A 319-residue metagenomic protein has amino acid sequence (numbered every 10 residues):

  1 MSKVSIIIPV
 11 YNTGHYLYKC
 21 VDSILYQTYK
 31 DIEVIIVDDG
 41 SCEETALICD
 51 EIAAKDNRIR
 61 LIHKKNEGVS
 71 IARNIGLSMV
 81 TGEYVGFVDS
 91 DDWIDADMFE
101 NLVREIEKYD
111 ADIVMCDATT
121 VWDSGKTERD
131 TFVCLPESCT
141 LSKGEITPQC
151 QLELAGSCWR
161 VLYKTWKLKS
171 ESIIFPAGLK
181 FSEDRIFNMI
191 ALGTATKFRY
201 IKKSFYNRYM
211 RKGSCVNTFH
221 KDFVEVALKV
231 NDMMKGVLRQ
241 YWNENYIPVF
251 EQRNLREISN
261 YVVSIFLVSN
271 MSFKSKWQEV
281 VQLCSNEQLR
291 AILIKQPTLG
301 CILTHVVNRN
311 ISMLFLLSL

Functional and structural regions predicted by a protein language model:
M1-L25: N-proximal low-complexity "stem/linker" segments adjacent to membrane-targeting elements
Y18, E43-I52, W93, D97: Acidic helix N-cap motif at the loop->helix transition within catalytic regions of sugar-transfer enzymes
S23, D38-I48, D89: A conserved acidic beta->alpha catalytic loop
D31-G40, R60-K65, S90: Short beta-strand/loop segment that forms part of the nucleotide-sugar
K64-V80: Glycine-rich, basic loop-to-helix element that forms the pyrophosphate-binding segment of sugar-nucleotide handling
V69, S90-I201, F205-D222, Y241: Donor-binding/catalytic cores of nucleotide-activated saccharide and glycerol-phosphate transferases/polymerases
V85: Short aromatic/hydrophobic "clamp" motif used to bind/position activated sugar donors
L267-L319: Membrane-interface aromatic/basic loop that binds lipid-linked glycans or pyrophosphate carriers, typified by
